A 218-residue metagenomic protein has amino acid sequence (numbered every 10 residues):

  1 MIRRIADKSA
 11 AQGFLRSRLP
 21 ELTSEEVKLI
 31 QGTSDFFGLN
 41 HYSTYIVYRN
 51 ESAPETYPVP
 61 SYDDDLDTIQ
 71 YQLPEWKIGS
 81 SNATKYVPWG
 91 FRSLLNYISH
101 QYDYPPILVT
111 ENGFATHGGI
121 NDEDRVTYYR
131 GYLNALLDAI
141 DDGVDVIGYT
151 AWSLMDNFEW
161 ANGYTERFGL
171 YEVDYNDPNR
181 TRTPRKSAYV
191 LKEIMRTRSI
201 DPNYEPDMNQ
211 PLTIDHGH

Functional and structural regions predicted by a protein language model:
M1-H218: Non-catalytic scaffold segments within catalytic domains of secreted glycoside hydrolases
